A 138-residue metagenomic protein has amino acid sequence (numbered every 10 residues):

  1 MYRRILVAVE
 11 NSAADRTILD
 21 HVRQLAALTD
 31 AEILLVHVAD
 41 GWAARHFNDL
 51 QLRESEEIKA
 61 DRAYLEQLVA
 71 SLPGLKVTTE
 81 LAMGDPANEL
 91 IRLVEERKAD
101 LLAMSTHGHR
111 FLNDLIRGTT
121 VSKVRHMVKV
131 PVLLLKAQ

Functional and structural regions predicted by a protein language model:
M1-L52: Small/aliphatic-rich secondary-structure junction motif
R23, E66, S122: Active-site phosphate/pyrophosphate- and oxyanion-stabilizing loops and adjacent acidic/basic residues in soluble
Q24-A27, A70, E95, H126: Solvent-exposed polar/charged
A31-E32, L75, A99, V130: Short glycine/serine/threonine/alanine-rich loop segments
L34-V36, T78-A82, L133: General small-molecule cofactor/ligand-binding pocket signal
Q51-A63: A short acidic, glycine-rich active-site loop that binds or catalyzes chemistry on phosphate/adenosine moieties
A70-L102, S122: Structural beta-alpha unit
L93-Q138: Gly/Ser-rich helix-loop-strand patches that form or flank binding pockets for ribonucleotide-derived cofactors
